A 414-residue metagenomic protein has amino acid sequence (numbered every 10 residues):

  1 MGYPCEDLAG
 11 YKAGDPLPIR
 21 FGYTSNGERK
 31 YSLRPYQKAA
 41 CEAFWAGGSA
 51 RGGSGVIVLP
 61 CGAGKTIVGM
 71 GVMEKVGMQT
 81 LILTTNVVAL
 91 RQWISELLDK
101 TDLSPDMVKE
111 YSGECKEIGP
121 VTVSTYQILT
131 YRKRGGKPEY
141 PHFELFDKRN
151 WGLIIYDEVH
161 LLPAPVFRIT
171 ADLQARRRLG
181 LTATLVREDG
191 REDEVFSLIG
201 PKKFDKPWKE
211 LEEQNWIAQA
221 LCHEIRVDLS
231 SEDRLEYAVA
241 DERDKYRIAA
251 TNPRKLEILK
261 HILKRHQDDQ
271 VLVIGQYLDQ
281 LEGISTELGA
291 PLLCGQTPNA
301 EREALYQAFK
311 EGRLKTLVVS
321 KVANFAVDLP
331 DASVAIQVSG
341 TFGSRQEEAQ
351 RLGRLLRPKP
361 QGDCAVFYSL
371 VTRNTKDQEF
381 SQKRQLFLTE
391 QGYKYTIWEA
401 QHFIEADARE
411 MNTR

Functional and structural regions predicted by a protein language model:
K12-V58: Conserved pre-motif I regulatory segment
S49-M73: Walker A/P-loop
R91, M107-E110, C115, L272-I274 (+2 more regions): Conserved helicase ATPase core of P-loop NTP-dependent helicases/translocases
L98-P138: Inter-Walker segment of RecA-like/P-loop motor cores
G152-L153, E158-H223, L388: Post-DEXD/H (motif II) to motif III coupling segment of the RecA-like Helicase ATP-binding lobe
Y237-Q276, Q280-T286: Conserved interdomain hinge at the start of the Helicase C-terminal
V318, F325-G340, V366-S369: A short beta-strand element within the Helicase C-terminal
R354-Q385: Conserved segment of the helicase C-terminal RecA-like domain
